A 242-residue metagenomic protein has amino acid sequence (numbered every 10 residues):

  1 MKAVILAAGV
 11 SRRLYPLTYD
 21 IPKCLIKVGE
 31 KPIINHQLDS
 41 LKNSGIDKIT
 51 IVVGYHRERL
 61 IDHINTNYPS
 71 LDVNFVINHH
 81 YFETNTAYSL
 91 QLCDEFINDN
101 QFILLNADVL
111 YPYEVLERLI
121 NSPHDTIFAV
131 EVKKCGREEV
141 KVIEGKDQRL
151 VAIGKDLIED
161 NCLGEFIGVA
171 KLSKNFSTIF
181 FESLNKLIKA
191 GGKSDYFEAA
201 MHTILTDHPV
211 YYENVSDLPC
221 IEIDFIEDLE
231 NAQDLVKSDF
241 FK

Functional and structural regions predicted by a protein language model:
M1, E165-K242: Conserved alpha/beta core of the MobA/IspD/sugar-nucleotide pyrophosphorylase nucleotidyltransferase superfamily
M1-Y19: N-terminal nucleotide-binding beta1-loop-alpha1 segment
K2-I5, K31-Q101, A190: Conserved N-terminal catalytic core of the sugar/cofactor nucleotidyltransferase
D20-N35: Short catalytic helix/loop segments, enriched in acidic residues and glycine and frequently bearing histidine
C24, D72-N74, R149, P209-Y211: Conserved beta-strand segments of alpha/beta enzyme cores
L25, V142-E144, Y212: A structural signal for short hydrophobic beta-strand segments in well-ordered beta-sheet cores
Y68-V140: Conserved beta-loop-beta/alpha segment of the NTase-like Rossmann-fold superfamily that binds/positions NTPs
P112-I188: Conserved core of the sugar-phosphate nucleotidyltransferase
